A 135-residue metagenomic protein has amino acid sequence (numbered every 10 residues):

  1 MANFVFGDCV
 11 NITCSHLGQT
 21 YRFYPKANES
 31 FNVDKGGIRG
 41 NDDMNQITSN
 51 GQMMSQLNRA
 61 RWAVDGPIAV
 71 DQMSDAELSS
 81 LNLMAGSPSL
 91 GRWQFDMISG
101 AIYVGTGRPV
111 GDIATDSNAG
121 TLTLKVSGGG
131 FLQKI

Functional and structural regions predicted by a protein language model:
M1-P67, S99-S117: Solvent-exposed edge beta-strands and adjacent loop segments that serve as assembly or binding interfaces
R39-D42, L81-L83, T121-L124: Short, charged/polar low-complexity linear motifs in solvent-exposed/disordered segments
A60-L81: Charged, amphipathic alpha-helical segments
A63-P67, R92-Q94, V104, T123-S127: Beta-strand secondary-structure signal
S74-L78, Y103-G105, T115, K134-I135: Short acidic, gly/pro-rich beta-turn/loop elements at beta-sheet edges and active-site/ligand-binding grooves
A76-Y103: Short, acidic/charged, Gly/Pro-enriched secondary-structure junctions
T121-I135: C-terminal or internal capping secondary-structure element at the end of a domain, subdomain, or sheet
